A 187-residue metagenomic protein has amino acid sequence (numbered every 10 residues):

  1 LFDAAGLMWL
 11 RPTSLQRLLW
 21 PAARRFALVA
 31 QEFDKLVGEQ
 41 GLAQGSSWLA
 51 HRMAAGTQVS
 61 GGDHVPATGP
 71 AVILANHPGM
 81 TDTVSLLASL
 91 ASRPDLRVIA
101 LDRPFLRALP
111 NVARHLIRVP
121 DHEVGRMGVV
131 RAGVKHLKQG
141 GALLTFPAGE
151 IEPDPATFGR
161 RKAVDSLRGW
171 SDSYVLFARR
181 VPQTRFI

Functional and structural regions predicted by a protein language model:
L1-A71, T81-S85, A113: Membrane-anchoring hydrophobic helices of lipid-metabolizing enzymes
G56-I187: Soluble catalytic domains of membrane acyltransferases
